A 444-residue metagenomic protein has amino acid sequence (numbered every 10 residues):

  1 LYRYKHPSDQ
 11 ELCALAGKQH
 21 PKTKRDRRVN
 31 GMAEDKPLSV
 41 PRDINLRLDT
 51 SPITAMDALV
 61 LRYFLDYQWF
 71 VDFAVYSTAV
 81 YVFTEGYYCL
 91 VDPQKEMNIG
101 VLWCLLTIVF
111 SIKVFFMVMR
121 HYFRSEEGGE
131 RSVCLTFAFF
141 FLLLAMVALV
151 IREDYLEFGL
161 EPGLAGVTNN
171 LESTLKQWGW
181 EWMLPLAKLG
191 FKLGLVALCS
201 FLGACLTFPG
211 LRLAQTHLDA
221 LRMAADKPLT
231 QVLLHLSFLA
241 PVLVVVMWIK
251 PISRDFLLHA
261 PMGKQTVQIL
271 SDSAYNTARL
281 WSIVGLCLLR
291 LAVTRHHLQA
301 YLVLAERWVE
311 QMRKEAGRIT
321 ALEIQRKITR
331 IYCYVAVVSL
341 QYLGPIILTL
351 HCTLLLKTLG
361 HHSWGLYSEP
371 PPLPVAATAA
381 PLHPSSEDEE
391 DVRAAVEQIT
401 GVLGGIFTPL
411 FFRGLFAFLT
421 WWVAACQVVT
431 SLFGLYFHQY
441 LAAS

Functional and structural regions predicted by a protein language model:
L1-A33: Membrane-interface amphipathic/juxtamembrane segments adjacent to transmembrane helices
L1-S8, P41-A58, R62-S444: Alpha-helical transmembrane segments of secretory-pathway, organelle, and plasma-membrane proteins
A33-R42: Charge-dense, helix-prone N-terminal extensions
